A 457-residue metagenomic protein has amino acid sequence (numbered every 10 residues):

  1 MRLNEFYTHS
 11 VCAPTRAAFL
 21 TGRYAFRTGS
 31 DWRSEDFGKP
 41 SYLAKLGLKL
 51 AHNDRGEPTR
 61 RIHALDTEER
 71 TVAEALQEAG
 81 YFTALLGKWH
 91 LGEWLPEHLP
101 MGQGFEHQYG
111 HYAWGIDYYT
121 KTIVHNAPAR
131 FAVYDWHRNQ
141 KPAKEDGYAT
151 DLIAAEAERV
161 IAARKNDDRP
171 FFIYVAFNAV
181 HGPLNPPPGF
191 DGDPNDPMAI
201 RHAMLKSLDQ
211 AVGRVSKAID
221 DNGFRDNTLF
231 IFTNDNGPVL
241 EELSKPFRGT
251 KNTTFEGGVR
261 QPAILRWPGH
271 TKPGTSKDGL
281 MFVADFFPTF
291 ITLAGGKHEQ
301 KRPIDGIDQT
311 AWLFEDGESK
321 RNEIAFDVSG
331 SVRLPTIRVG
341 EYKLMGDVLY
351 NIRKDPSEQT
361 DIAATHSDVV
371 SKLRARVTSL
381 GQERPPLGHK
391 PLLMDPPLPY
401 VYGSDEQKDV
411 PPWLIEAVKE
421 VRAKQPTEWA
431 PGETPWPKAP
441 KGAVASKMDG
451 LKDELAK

Functional and structural regions predicted by a protein language model:
M1-A17, G22-R27, F82-A84, Q103-Y112: Short, structured active-site-proximal loop/turn typified by the sulfatase FGly-forming signature C/S-X-P-X-R
M1-N4, E78-A84, Q103-E106, N166-I173 (+4 more regions): Loop/turn elements at helix/coil->beta-strand transitions in domains of secreted/extracellular proteins
R2, F286, R333, V339 (+4 more regions): Long, internal low-complexity/basic segments
Y7-V11, T59-R70, A143-I153, D196-A211 (+5 more regions): A short beta-strand-to-alpha-helix junction
C12-G22, E93-P100, T120, V239-E242: Pocket-flanking alpha-helical
E35-F82, L91-R169, F177-P188, I200: Formylglycine-dependent
L95-G104, P183-P188, D193-M198, K217-H270 (+1 more regions): Histidine-centered active-site microenvironments of extracellular/periplasmic hydrolases and transferases
E106-H107, H111-D117, P238-L243, R248-E256 (+3 more regions): C-terminal cap/loop subdomain of S1 sulfatases and analogous C-terminal strand-loop tails that border
